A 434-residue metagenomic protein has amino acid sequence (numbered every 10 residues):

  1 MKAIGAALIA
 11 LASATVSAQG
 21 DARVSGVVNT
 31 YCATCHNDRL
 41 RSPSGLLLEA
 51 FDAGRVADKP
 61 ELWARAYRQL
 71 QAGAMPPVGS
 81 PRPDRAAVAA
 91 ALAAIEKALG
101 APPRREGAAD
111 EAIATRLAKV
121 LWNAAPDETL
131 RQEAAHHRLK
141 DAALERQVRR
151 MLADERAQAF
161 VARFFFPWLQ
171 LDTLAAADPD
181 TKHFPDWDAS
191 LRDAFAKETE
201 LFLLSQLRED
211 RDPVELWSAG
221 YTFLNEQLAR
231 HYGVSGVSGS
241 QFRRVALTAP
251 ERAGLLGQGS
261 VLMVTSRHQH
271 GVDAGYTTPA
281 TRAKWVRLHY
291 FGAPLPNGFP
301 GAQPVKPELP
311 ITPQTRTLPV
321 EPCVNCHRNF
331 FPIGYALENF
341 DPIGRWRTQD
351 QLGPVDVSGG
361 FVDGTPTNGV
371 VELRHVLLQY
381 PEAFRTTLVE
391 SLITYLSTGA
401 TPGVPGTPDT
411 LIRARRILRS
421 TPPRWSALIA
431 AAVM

Functional and structural regions predicted by a protein language model:
K2-A14: Bacterial N-terminal signal peptides
L11-G26, V305-T317: Electrostatic cytochrome c docking/interface patches
A18-R146, A153-D154, R163, P167 (+4 more regions): Aromatic- and Gly/Pro-enriched helix-to-coil junctions and flexible linker segments
V24, L337, R347, R374 (+1 more regions): In a subset of proteins, long, contiguous C-terminal domains/tails are tracked
P43-D52, P313-P319, V324-N368: Short glycine/threonine-rich turn/loop motifs
A91-A94, A109, K119-L121, R146-I333 (+3 more regions): Extended surface/linker regions that mediate inter-domain or inter-protein docking in multi-component redox
G220-T222, V305, P332-L352, S391 (+2 more regions): Active/binding-pocket-proximal capping segment
L388-T398, P408-L418: Extracellular low-complexity, Gly/Ser/Thr-rich intrinsically disordered linkers and protease-sensitive activation/hinge
